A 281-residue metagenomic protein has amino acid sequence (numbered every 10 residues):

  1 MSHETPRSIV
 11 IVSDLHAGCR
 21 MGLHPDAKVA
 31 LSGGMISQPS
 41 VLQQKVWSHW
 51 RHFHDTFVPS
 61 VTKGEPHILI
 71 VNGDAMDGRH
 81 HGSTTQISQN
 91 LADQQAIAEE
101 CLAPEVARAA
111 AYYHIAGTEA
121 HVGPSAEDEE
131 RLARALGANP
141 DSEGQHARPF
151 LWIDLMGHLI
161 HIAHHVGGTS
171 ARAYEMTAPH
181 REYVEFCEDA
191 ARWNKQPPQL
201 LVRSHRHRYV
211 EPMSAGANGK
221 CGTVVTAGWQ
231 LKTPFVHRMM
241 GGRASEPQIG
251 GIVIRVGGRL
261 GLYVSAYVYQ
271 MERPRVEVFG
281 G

Functional and structural regions predicted by a protein language model:
M1-D93: N-terminal active-site segment of His-dependent metallophosphoesterases
R7-I9, P66-L69, A111, H158-I160 (+1 more regions): Structural motif
S13-H16, G73-M76, G117-A120, H165-G167 (+2 more regions): Active-site metal-binding loops of divalent metal-dependent hydrolases
L42-F57, L91-C101, E127-A135, T177-C187 (+1 more regions): Well-ordered, non-membrane alpha-helical segments in soluble/globular domains
W47, M76-G144: Active-site neighborhood of divalent metal-dependent phosphoester bond hydrolases
T56-H67, E100-Y113, N194-P198, G257-R259: A structural motif corresponding to the C-terminal end of an alpha-helix and its immediate exit/capping segment
M156-Y263: Conserved beta-sheet core of the metallophosphoesterase superfamily
V256-G281: A short C-terminal boundary segment appended to hydrolase-like catalytic domains
